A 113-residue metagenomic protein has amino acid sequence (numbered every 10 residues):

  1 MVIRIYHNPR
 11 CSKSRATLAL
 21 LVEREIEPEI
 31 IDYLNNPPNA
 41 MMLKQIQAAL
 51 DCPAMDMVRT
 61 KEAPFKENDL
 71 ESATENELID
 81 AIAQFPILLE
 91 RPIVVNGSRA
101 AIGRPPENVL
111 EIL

Functional and structural regions predicted by a protein language model:
V2-R24, P28-Y33: Local sequence-structure signature of Cys/Sec-based thiol-disulfide redox active-site neighborhoods
Y33-L113: Thiol/selenol-based redox catalytic cores and closely related redox-interacting motifs
